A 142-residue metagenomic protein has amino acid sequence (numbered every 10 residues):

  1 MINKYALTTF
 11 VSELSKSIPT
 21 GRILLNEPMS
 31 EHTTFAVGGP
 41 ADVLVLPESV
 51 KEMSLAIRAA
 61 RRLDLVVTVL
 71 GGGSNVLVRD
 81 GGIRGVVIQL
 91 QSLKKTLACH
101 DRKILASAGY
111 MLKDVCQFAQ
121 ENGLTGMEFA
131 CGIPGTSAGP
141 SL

Functional and structural regions predicted by a protein language model:
I2: Short acidic/glycine-rich loops and adjacent helix/strand connectors that line catalytic pockets where negatively
Y5-P140: Anion-binding (especially nucleotide phosphate/pyrophosphate-binding) glycine-rich loop and adjoining beta-alpha core
